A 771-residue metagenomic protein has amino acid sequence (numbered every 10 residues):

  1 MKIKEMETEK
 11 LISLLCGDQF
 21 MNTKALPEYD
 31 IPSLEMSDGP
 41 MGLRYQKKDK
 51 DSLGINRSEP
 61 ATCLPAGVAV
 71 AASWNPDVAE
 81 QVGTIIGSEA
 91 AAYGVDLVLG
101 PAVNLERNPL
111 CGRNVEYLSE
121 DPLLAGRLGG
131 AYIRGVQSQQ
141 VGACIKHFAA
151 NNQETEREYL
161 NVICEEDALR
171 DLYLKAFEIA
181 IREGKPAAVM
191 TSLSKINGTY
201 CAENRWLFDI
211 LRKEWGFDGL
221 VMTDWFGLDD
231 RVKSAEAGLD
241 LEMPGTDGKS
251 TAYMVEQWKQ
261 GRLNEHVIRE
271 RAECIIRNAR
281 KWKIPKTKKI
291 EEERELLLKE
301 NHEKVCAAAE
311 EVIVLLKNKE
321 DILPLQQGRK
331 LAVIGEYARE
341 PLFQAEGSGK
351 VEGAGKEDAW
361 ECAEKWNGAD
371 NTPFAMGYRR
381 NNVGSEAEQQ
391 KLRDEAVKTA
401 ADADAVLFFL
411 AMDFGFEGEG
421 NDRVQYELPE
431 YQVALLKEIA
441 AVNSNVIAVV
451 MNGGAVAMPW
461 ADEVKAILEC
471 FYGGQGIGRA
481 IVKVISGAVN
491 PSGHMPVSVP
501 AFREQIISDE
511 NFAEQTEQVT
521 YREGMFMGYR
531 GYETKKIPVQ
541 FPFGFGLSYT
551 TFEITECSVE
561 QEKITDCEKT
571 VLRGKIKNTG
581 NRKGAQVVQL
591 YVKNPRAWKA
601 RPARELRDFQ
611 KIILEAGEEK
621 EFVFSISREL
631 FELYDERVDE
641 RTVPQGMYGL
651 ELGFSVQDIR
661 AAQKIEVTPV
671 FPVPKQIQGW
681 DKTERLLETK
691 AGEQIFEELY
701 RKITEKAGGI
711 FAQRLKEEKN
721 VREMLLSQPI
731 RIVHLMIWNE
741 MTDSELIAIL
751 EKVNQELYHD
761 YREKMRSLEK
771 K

Functional and structural regions predicted by a protein language model:
M1-E632, T642, M647-L652, V656 (+2 more regions): Glycoside hydrolase catalytic-domain context in secreted enzymes
D635-E636: Acidic/polar residues at beta-strand termini and the immediately following turn/coil
D639: Extracellular/periplasmic metallocenter environments
G653, I665-V670: Extracellular polysaccharide-targeting segments
D658-Q663: Extracellular and select intracellular beta-sandwich modules with Ser/Thr-enriched, small-residue motifs on
T668-E688: Low-complexity, Pro/Ser/Thr- and charge-rich linker/hinge segments at domain boundaries
T683-I747: Conserved, compact domain cores that house catalytic/ligand-binding motifs in diverse enzymes and effector modules
H734-K771: C-terminal non-catalytic accessory extensions
